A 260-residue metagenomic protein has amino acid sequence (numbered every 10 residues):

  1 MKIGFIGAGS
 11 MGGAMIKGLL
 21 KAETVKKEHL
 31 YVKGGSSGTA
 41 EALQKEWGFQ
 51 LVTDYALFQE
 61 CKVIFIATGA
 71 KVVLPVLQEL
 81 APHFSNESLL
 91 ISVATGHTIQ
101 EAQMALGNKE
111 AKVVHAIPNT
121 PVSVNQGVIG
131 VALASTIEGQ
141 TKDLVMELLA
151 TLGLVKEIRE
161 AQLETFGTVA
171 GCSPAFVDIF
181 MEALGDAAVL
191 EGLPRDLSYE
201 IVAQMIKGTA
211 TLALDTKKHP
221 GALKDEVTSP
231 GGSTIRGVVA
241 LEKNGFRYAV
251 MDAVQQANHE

Functional and structural regions predicted by a protein language model:
M1-T53, V189-E191: NAD(P)+-binding Rossmann beta1-loop-alpha1 motif at the extreme N-terminus of oxidoreductases
L30, A40, F58, V73 (+2 more regions): Small-residue helix-packing motif on alpha-helices
S37, E46-W47, Y55-V131: Rossmann-like NAD(P)(H) cofactor-binding subdomain of soluble oxidoreductases
E101-K112, V128-T165, V177-D215, Q256: Internal alpha-helical scaffold of NAD(P)-dependent oxidoreductase catalytic cores
V114, L163-T168, P220-K224: Short pre-catalytic strand/loop immediately N-terminal to key active-site residues, enriched for Gly-Thr
A203-E260: NAD(P)-dependent Rossmann-like dehydrogenase/reductase catalytic/cofactor-binding core
